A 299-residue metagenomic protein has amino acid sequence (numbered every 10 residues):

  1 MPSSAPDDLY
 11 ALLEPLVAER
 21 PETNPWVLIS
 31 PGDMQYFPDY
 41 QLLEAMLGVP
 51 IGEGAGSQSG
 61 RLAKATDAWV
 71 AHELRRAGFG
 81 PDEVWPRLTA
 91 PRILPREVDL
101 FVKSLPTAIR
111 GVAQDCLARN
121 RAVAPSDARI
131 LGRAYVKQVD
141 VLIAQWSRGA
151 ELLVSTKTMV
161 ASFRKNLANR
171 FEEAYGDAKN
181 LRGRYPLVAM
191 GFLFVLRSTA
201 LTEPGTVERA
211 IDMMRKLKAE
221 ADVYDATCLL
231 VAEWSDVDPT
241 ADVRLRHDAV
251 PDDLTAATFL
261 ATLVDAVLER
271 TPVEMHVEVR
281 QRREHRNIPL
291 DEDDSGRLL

Functional and structural regions predicted by a protein language model:
M1-Y36, I51-S59, E73-R76, G80 (+2 more regions): C-terminal tail/extension regions appended to the core domain(s) of diverse proteins
L47-S126: Acidic-basic catalytic patches of nuclease active cores, encompassing PD-(D/E)XK and other metal-cofactor nuclease
S59-T66, A134, N166, R170 (+3 more regions): Phosphate/oxyanion-binding active-site loops and adjacent basic polyanion-contact surfaces
V123-S126, L131-K137: Glycine-rich anion/phosphate-binding loops
R129, V139-V141, S162, Y175-R182 (+1 more regions): Short secondary-structure capping micro-motifs at structural edges
R133, T158-V207: Catalytic cores of nucleic-acid endonucleases
Y135-K137, L142-L153: Active-site beta-strand-loop-beta-strand hairpin of nuclease catalytic cores that positions key catalytic residues
L153, G191-F194, L229: Structural beta-sheet core signal
